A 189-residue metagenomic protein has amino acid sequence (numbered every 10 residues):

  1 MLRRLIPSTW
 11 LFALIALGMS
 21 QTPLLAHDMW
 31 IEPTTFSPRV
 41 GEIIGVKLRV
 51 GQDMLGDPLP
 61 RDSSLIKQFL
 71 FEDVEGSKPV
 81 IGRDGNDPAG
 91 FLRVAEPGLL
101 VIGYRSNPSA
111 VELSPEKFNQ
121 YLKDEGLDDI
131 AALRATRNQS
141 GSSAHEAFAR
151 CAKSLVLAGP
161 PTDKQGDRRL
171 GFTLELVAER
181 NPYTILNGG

Functional and structural regions predicted by a protein language model:
M1-L11: Bacterial N-terminal signal peptides that target proteins for export
T9-Q21: Bacterial N-terminal signal peptides
A26-I44, I130, R134-G189: Beta-strand-rich domain onsets/edges
R49-A89: N-terminal, post-signal-peptide region of Sec/Tat-exported proteins
L92-E96: Residue-level recognition of secondary-structure-to-loop junctions
G98-I102, G189: A short tyrosine-centered beta-strand micro-motif
N107-P115: Short acidic/polar inter-strand loop motif in beta-rich domains
S114-R137: Mixed-charge, low-complexity intrinsically disordered segments
